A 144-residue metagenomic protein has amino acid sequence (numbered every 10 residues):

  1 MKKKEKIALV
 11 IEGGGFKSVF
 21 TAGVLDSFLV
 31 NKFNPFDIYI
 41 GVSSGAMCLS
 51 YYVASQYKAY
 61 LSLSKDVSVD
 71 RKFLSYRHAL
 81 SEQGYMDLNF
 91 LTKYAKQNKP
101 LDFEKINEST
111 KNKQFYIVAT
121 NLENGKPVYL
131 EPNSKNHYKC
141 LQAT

Functional and structural regions predicted by a protein language model:
M1-K2, V30-N31, N107: Structural motif
M1-K6, A119-L122: Small-residue-rich anion-binding loops in enzyme active sites
K4-I7, N112-Q114: Short coil/turn connectors at secondary-structure junctions
K6-N98, P127, E131-A143: Patatin-like phospholipase
K99-K113: A short alpha-helix-loop-beta-strand transition element characteristic of N-terminal alpha/beta dinucleotide-binding
T110-Y129: Internal, conserved structured core segments that host functional sites
A119, A143-T144: Short, well-ordered coil/turn residues at beta-beta hairpins and beta-strand->alpha-helix junctions within
